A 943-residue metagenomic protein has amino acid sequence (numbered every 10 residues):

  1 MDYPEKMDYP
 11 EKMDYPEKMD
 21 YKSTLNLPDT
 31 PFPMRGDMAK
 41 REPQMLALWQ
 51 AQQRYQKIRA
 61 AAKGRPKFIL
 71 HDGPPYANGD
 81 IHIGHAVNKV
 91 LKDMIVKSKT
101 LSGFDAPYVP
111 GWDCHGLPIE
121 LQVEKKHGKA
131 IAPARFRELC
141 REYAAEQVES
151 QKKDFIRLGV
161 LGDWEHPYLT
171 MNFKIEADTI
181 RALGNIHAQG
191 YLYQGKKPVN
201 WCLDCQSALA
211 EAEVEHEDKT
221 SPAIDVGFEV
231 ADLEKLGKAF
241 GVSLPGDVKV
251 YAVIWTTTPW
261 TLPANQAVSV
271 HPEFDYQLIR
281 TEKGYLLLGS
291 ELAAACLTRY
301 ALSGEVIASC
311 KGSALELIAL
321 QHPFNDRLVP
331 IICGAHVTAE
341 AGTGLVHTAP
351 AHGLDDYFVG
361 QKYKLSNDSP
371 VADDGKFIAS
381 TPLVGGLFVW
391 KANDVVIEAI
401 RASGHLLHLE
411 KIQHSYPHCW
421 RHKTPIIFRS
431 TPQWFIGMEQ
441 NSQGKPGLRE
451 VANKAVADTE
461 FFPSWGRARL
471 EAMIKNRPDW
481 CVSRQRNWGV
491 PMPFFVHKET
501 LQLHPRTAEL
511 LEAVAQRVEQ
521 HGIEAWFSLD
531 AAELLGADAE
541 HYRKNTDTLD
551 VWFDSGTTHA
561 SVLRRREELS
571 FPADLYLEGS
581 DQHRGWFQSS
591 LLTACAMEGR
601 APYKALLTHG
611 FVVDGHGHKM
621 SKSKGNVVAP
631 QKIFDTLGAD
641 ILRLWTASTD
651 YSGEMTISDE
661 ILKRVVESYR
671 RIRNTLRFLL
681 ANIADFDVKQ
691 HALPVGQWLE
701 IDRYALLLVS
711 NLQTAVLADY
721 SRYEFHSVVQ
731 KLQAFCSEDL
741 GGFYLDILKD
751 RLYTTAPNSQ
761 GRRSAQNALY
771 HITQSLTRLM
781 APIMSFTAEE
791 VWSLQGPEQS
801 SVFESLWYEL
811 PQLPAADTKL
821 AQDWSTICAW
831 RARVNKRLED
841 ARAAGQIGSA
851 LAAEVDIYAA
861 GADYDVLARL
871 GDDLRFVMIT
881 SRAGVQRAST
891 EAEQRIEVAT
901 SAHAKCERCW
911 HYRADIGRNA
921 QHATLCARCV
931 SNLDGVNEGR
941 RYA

Functional and structural regions predicted by a protein language model:
D2, K18-M38, Q44, L48-Q53 (+15 more regions): Residue patterns forming the tRNA-binding/recognition surfaces of aminoacyl-tRNA synthetases and related DALR
A60-Q122, T170, T179, I254-L262 (+4 more regions): N-terminal catalytic cores of NTP/NDP-binding nucleotidyl/phosphoryl-transfer enzymes
A62, P66-D72, I83-V87, L91 (+18 more regions): Secondary-structure capping and boundary motifs in well-ordered enzyme cores
D113, V199, L203, A210-E217 (+9 more regions): Acidic, turn-prone loop/beta-hairpin segments
C202, C419, H497, L535-A537 (+2 more regions): Short cysteine-rich clusters marking metal-coordination/redox-active sites
Q206, A539, W910-R913, A927-V930: Cys/His-coordinated zinc-binding microdomains
D232, Y363-G375, R486-W488, V496 (+1 more regions): Alpha-helical recognition segments enriched in aromatics with Gly/Pro capping that present substrate-recognition
P263, A267, F274-L345, L354-F358: Protease-associated
